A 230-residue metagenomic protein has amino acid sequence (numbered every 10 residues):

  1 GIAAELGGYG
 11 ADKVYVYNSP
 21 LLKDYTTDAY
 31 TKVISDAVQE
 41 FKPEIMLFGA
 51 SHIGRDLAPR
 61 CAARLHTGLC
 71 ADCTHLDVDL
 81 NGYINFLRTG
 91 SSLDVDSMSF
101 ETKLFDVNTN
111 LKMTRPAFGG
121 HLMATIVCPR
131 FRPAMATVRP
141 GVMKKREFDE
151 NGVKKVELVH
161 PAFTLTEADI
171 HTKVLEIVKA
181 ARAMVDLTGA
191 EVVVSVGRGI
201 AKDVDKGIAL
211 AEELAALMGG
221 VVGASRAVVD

Functional and structural regions predicted by a protein language model:
G1-D230: N-terminal glycine-rich FAD/FM-binding segment characteristic of electron-transfer flavoproteins
